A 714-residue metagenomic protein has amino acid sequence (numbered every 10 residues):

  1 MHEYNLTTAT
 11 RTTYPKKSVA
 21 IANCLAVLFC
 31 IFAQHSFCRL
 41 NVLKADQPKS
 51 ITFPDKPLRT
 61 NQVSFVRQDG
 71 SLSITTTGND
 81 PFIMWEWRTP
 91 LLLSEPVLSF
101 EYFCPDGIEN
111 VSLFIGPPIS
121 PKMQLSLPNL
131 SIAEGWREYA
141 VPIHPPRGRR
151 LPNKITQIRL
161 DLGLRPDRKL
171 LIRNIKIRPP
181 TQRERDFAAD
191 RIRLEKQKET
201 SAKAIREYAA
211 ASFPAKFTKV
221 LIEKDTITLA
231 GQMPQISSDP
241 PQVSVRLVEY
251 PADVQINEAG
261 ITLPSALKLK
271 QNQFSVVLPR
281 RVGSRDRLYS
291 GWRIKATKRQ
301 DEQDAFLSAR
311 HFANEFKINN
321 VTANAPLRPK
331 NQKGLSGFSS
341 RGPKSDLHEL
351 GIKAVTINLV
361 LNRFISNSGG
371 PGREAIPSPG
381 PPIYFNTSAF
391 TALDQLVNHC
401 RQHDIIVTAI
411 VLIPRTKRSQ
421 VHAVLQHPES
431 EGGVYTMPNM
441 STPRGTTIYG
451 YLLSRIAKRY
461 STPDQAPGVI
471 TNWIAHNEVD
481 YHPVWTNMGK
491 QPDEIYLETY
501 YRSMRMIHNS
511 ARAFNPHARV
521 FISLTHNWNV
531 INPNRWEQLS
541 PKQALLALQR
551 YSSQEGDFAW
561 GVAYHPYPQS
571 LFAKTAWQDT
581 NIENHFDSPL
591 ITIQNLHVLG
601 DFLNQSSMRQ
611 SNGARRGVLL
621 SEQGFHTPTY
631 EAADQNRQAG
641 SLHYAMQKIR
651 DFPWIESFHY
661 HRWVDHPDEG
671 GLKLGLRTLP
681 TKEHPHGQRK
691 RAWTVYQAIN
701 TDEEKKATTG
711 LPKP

Functional and structural regions predicted by a protein language model:
R39-T60, Q182-T200, N324-N331: Extracellular carbohydrate-recognition regions
N61-P81: Short carbohydrate-recognition loop motifs
T75-R149, P166-L171, R246-E258: Extracellular ligand-binding interfaces
F100, E138-I175, Y289-T297, L453-A457 (+1 more regions): Extracellular beta-strand ligand-recognition surfaces/modules
D190-K198, V484, Y630-Y644, R650-P714: Aromatic-rich peripheral "rim/lid" segments of glycoside hydrolase catalytic domains that contact and position glycan
S308-V360: Boundary/entry segment of secreted carbohydrate-active catalytic domains
K353-N534, Q569-S570, D665-G670: Substrate-binding cleft and catalytic face of glycoside hydrolase catalytic domains, especially the flexible beta-alpha
I495-A632: Noncatalytic carbohydrate-binding groove/subsite architecture in carbohydrate-active enzymes
